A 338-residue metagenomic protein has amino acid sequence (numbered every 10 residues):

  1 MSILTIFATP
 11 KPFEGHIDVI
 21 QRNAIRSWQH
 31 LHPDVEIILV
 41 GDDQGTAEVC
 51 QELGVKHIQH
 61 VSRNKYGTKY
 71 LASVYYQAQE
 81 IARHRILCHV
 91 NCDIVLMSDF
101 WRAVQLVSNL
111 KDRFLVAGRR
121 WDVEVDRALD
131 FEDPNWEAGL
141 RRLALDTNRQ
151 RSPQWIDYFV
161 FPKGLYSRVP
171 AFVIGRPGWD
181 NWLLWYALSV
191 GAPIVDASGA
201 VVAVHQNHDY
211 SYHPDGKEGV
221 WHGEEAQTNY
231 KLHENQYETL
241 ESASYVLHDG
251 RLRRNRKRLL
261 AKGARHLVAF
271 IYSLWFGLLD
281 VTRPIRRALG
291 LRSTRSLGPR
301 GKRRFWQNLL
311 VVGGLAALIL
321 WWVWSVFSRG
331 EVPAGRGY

Functional and structural regions predicted by a protein language model:
M1-R22: N-proximal low-complexity "stem/linker" segments adjacent to membrane-targeting elements
D18-A24, D42-Q44, G67, L71-A72 (+3 more regions): Catalytic phosphate/metal-binding cores of nucleic-acid and nucleotide-processing enzymes, i.e., regions that mediate
N23-V35: Short, acidic, metal-binding catalytic loop of nucleotide-sugar glycosyltransferases
D34-Q44: Short beta-strand/loop segment that forms part of the nucleotide-sugar
G45-R85: Active-site-proximal specificity loops/subdomain of glycosyltransferases
H84-M97: Short beta-strand-to-loop acidic/aromatic patch adjacent to the donor-nucleotide binding site
V95-D180: Conserved catalytic core of nucleotide-sugar-dependent glycosyltransferases
V173-A316: C-terminal catalytic/acceptor-binding lobe
